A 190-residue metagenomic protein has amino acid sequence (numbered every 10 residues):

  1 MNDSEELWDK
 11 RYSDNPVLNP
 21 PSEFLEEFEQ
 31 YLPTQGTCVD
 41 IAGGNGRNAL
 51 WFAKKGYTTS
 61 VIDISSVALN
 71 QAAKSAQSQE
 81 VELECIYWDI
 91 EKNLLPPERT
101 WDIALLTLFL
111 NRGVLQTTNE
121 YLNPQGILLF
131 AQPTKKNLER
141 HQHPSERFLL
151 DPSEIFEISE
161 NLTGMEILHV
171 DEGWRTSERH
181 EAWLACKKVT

Functional and structural regions predicted by a protein language model:
M1-P33: Conserved class I S-adenosyl-L-methionine
Q35-G44: Conserved class I S-adenosyl-L-methionine
T58-D63: Conserved SAM-binding motif I beta-strand of class I
S65-V67: Conserved SAM/SAH-binding beta-strand->alpha-helix loop
Q79-E91: Conserved SAM-binding strand-loop segment of SAM-dependent methyltransferases
L95-I103: A short acidic, Gly/Pro-enriched loop at the edge of an enzyme's catalytic core that lines a small-molecule cofactor
L110-E120: A short, conserved alpha-helix within the catalytic core of class I
G126-N137: Conserved beta-strand signature within the Rossmann-like core of class I S-adenosyl-L-methionine
